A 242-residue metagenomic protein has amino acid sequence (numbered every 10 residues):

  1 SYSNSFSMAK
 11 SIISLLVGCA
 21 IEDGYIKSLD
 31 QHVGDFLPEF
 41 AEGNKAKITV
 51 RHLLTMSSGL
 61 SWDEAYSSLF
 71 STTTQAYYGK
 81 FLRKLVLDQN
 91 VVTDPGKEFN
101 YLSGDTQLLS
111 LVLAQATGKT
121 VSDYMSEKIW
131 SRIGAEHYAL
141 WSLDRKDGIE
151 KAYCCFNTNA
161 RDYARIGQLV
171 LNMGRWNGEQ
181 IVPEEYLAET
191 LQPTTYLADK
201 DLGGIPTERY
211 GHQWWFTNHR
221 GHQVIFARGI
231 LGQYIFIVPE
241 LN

Functional and structural regions predicted by a protein language model:
S1-L29, L53, L109-L113, Y163-L169: Active-site SXXK
N4, D23-S61, D88-N90, A116-Y153 (+1 more regions): Active-site helix/loop module of the DD-peptidase/beta-lactamase fold, centered on the serine-lysine SxxK catalytic
G18, G34, R51-L54, L87 (+7 more regions): Non-transmembrane alpha-helical segments in soluble domains of secreted/periplasmic/extracellular proteins
E42, D94-Y101, I149-N157, A227-L231: Solvent-exposed loop and edge beta-strand segments that line ligand/cofactor-binding and catalytic clefts
H52-T55, N100, H137-W141, C155 (+3 more regions): Structural recognition of the beta-strand scaffold that forms the well-ordered cores of secreted hydrolase catalytic
D105-V112, A152-R175, Q233-N242: Active-site-proximal alpha-helical segments within enzyme catalytic domains
E136-H137, A188-L241: Active-site Gly/Thr loop motif
Q168, W176-T195: A conserved catalytic-loop motif detector
